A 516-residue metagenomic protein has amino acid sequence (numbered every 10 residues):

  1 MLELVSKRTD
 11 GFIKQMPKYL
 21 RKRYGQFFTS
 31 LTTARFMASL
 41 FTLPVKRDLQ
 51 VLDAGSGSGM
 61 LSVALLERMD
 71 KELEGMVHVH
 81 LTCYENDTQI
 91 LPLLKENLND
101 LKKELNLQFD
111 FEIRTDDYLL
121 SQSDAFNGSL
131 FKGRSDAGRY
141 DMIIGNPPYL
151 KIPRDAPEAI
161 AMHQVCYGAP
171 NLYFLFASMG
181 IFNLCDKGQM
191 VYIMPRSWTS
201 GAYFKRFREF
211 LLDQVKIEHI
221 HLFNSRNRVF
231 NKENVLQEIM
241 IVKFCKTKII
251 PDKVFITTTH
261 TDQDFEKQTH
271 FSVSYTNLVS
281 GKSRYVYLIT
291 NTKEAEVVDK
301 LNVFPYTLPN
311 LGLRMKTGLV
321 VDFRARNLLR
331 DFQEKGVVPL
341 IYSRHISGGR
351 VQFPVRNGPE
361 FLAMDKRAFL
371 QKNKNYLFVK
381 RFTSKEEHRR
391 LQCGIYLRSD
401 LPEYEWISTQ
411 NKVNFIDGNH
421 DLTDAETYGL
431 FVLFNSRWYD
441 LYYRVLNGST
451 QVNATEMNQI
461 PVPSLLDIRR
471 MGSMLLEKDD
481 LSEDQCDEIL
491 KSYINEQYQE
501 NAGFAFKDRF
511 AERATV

Functional and structural regions predicted by a protein language model:
M1-E74, T82-N97, Q122, P147 (+4 more regions): Class I S-adenosyl-L-methionine
K22-R23, F27-F36, S56-V63, H78 (+3 more regions): Signature of N6-adenine DNA methyltransferases within the class I
V45-R47, E72-H78, E104-F109, S135-G138 (+1 more regions): Short helix-terminating capping/connector loops at secondary-structure junctions
L49, D141, Y376: Conserved acidic residues
Q50, H80-T82, E112, V191: A structural signal for isolated positions on well-ordered beta-strands in alpha/beta enzyme cores
L94-Q108: Short, conserved SAM-binding/catalytic segment of Class I S-adenosyl-L-methionine-dependent methyltransferases
Q108-D117: Conserved SAM-binding strand-loop segment of SAM-dependent methyltransferases
A295-Q499, D508-E512: Polybasic, glycine- and aromatic-enriched phosphate-binding surface used to engage nucleic acids
